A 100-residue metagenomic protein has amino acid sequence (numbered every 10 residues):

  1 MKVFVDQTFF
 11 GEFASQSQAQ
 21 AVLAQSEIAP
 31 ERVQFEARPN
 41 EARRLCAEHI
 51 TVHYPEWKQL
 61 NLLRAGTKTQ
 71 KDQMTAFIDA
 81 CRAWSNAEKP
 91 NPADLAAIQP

Functional and structural regions predicted by a protein language model:
M1-P100: A preference for well-ordered globular domain cores that mediate specific macromolecular interactions or catalysis
